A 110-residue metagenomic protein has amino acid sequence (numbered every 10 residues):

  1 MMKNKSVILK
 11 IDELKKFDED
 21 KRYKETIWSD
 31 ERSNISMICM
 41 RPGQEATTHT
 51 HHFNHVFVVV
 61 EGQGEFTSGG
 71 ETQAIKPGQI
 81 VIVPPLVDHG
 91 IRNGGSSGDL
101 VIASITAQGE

Functional and structural regions predicted by a protein language model:
M1-R32, V81: A short, N-terminal "cap"/entry segment at the start of jelly-roll beta-barrel domains of the cupin/DSBH fold
D20-K21, S36-T50: Conserved short histidine dyad/triad with adjacent acidic residue
S33, P42, H52-F53, E71 (+2 more regions): A generic "binding-loop/recognition-motif" signal
N34, Q63-E65, T72, D88 (+1 more regions): Structural motif
C39-R41, H51-F66: Short, conserved beta-strand element in jelly-roll/cupin
A46-T48, F66-T67, V83, H89-S96: Short beta-strand His + acidic residue motifs that chelate non-heme Fe in jelly-roll/DSBH and cupin folds
E71-P85: Short acidic-glycine-tyrosine-enriched beta hairpin
S97-E110: A short hydrophobic beta-strand segment most commonly corresponding to one strand of the jelly-roll/cupin
